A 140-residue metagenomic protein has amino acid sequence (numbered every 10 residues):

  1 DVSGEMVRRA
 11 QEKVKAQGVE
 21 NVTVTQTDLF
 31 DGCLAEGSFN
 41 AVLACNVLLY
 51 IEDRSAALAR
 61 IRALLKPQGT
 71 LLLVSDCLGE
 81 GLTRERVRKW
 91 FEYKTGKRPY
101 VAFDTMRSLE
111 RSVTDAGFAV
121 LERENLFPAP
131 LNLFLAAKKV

Functional and structural regions predicted by a protein language model:
D1-D31: Class I SAM-dependent methyltransferase SAM/SAH-binding core
E5, E52-A56: Short N-terminal helix/helix-N-cap motif within the alpha/beta-hydrolase-1
F30-V42: A short acidic, Gly/Pro-enriched loop at the edge of an enzyme's catalytic core that lines a small-molecule cofactor
A41-D53: A short SAM/SAH-binding and catalytic strip from SAM-dependent methyltransferases
S55-P67: A short glycine-rich, Lys/Arg-flanked "PGG" loop and its adjoining helix->strand segment in the class I
L72-K94: Conserved class I S-adenosyl-L-methionine
Y100-A116: Short alpha-helix
A116-V140: Core SAM-dependent methyltransferase catalytic element
